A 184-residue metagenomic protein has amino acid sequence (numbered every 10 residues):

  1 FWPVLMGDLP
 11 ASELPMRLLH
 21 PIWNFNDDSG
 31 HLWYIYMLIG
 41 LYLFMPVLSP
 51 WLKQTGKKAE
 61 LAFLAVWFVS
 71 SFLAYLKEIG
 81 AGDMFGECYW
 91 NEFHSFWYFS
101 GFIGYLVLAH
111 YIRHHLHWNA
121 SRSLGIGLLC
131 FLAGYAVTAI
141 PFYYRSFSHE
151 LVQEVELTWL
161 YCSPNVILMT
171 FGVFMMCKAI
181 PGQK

Functional and structural regions predicted by a protein language model:
F1-K184: Alpha-helical transmembrane segments and their immediate juxtamembrane cytosolic regions
